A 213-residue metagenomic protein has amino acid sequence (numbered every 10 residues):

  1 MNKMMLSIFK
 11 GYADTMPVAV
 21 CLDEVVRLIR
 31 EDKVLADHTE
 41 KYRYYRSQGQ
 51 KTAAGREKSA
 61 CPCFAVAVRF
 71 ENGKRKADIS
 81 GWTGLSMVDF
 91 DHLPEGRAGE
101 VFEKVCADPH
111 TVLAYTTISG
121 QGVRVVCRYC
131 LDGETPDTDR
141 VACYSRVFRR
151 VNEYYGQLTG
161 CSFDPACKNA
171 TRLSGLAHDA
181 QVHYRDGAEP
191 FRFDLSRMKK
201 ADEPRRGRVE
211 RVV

Functional and structural regions predicted by a protein language model:
M1-G84, K200, P204-V212: DNA replication initiation on ssDNA origins
N2-M16, G73-G96, C130-V213: DNA replication initiation modules
C21-I29, E100-E103, D186-F193: Short, polar loop/linker segments at the starts of domains and inter-domain junctions
Y42-T52, V105-P109, V151-T159: Hydrophobic, Leu/Ile/Phe/Ala-enriched alpha-helical segments that form helix-helix packing faces
A77-S80, K104-C106, A114-T116: Short, charge-rich binding segments
E95-T111: Short amphipathic alpha-helix segments
L113-S119, D164-N169: Short beta-strand
T117-R128: Short, conserved phosphate-binding/catalytic loop or strand-edge motifs used in phosphoryl-/nucleotidyl-transfer
